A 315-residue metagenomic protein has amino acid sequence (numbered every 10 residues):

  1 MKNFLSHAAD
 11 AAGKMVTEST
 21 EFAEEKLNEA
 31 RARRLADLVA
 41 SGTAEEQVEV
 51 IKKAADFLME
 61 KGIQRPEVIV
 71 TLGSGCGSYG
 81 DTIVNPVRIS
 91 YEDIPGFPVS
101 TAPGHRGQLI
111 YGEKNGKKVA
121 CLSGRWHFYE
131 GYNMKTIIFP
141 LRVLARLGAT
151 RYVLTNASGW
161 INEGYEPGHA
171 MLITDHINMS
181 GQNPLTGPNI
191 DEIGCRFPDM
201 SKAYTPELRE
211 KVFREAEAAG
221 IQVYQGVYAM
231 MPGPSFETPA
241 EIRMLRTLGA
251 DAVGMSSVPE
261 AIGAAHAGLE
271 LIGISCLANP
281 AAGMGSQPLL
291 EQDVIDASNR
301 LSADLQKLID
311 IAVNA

Functional and structural regions predicted by a protein language model:
K2-A9, G13-T20, E24: Membrane-interacting alpha-helical segments
F4, A23, L27-M200: Metabolite-binding pocket within alpha/beta catalytic cores that recognizes anionic/polar moieties
F57, K61, E207, K211-I221 (+1 more regions): Generic non-transmembrane alpha-helical segments
L144-G148, R246, A265: Non-catalytic positions within long, well-ordered alpha-helices that form the structural scaffold/packing of enzyme
T150-R151, D251, E270: Short acidic/polar active-site loop segments enriched in Thr and Asp
R209, E215-D251, I309: Active-site/ligand-binding-proximal alpha/beta "capping" segment
M255-D293: Zn-dependent metallopeptidase/amidohydrolase metal-coordination segment
A281-A315: His/Asp/Glu-rich mid-to-C-terminal helical/loop segments that flank catalytic regions of hydrolases
